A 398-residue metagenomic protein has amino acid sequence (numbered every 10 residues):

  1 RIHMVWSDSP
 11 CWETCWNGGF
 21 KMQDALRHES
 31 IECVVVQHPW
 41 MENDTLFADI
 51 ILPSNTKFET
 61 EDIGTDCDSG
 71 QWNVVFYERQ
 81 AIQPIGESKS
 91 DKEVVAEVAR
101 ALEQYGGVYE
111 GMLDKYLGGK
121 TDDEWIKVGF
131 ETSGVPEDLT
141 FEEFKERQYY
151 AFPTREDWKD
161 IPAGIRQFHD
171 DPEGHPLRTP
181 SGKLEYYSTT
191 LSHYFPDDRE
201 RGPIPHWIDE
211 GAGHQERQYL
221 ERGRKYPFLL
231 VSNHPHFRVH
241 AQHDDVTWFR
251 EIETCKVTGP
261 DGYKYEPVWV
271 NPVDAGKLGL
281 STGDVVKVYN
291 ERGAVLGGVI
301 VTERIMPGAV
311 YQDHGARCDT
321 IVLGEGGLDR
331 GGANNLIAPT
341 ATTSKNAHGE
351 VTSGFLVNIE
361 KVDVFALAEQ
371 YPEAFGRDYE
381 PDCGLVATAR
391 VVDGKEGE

Functional and structural regions predicted by a protein language model:
R1, N17-K21, L26-E29, V36-L46 (+10 more regions): Generic recognition of stable, solvent-exposed alpha-helical segments in well-folded globular domains
I2, Q71-Q80, G106-G107: Short acidic (Asp/Glu) and glycine-rich catalytic loops that position anionic groups and cofactors
I2-M4, D8-C15, D24-I31, G213-H240 (+1 more regions): C-terminal substrate/ligand-recognition segments
C11-W16, M41-T45, E59-D62, E185 (+7 more regions): Flexible loop/turn segments at secondary-structure boundaries
N43-Y77: Flexible glycine/proline-rich, aromatic-decorated loop/lid segments
Q80-S88, Y186: A short glycine-threonine-serine/GTX helix/turn-capping micro-motif
A81, D91-R147, H243, T247-W269 (+1 more regions): Long, contiguous, secondary-structure-rich segments that constitute the structural scaffold of globular domains
K120-E253: Long, low-complexity segments enriched in small/aliphatic residues
